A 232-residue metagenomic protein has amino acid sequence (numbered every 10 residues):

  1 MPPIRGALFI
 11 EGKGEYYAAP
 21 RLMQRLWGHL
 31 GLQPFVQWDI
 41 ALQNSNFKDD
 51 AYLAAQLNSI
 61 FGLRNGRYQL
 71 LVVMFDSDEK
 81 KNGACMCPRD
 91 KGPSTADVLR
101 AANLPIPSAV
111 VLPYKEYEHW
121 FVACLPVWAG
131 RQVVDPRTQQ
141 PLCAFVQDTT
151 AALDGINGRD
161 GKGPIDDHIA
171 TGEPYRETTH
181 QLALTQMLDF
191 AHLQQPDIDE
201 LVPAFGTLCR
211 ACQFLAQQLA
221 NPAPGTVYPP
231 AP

Functional and structural regions predicted by a protein language model:
M1-R5, Y16-L42, A55-P232: C-terminal accessory helical subdomains adjacent to catalytic cores in phosphodiester- and nucleotide-handling enzymes
L8-I10: Short hydrophobic beta-strand that contains or immediately precedes a catalytic carboxylate
D50-L53: Non-catalytic terminal and connector segments of soluble metabolic enzymes
